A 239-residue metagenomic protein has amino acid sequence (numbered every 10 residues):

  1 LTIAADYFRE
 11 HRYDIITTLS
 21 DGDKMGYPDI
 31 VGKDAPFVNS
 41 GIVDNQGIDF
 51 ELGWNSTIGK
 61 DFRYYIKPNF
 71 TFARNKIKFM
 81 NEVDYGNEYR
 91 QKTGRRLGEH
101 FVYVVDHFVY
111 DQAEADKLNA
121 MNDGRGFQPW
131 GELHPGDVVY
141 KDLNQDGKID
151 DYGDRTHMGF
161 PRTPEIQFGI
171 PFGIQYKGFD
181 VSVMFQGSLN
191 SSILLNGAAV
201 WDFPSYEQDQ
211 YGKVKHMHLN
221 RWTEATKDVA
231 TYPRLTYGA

Functional and structural regions predicted by a protein language model:
L1-R9, I48-S56, Y64-F72, F168-I174 (+1 more regions): Membrane-embedded beta-strands that build the outer-membrane beta-barrel scaffold
F8-I58, V104, Y140-K141, G153-G159: Outer membrane beta-barrel strand-and-loop segments of large Gram-negative receptors, especially TonB-dependent
R12-T18, D61-R63, N75-N81, N190-N196 (+1 more regions): Outer-membrane beta-barrel proteins
L19-I30, N81-Q91, A198-E207, K213: Flexible, surface-exposed loop regions and adjacent strand-edge segments of Gram-negative outer-membrane beta-barrel
V38, N55-F160, D202, Q210 (+1 more regions): Conserved small-residue
S40-Q46, L97, F160-E165, A239: Short sequence motifs at beta-strands and strand-loop junctions characteristic of Gram-negative outer-membrane
A113, S182-M184, S191-I193: Short helix/loop capping segments that flank catalytic or ligand/cofactor-binding pockets
D142, I170, N196-A198: Flexible, glycine-rich loop/tail regions that form catalytic "lids" or insertion modules at the edges of active sites
